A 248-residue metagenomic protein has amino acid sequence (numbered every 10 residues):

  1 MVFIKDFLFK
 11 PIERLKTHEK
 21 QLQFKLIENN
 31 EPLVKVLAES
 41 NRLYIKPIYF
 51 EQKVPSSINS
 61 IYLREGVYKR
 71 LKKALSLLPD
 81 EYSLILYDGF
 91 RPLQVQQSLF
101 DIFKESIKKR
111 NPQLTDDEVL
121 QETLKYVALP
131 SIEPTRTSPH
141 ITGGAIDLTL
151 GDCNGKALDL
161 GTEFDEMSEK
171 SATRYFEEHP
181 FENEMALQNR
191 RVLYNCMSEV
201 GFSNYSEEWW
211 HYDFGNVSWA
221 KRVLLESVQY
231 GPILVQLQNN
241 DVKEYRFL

Functional and structural regions predicted by a protein language model:
M1-G89, L93-Y205, W219-L248: Extracytoplasmic cell-surface/polysaccharide-interacting catalytic and binding patches
F202-F214: Short conserved catalytic/interaction loops centered on acidic-Pro-aromatic/His motifs
